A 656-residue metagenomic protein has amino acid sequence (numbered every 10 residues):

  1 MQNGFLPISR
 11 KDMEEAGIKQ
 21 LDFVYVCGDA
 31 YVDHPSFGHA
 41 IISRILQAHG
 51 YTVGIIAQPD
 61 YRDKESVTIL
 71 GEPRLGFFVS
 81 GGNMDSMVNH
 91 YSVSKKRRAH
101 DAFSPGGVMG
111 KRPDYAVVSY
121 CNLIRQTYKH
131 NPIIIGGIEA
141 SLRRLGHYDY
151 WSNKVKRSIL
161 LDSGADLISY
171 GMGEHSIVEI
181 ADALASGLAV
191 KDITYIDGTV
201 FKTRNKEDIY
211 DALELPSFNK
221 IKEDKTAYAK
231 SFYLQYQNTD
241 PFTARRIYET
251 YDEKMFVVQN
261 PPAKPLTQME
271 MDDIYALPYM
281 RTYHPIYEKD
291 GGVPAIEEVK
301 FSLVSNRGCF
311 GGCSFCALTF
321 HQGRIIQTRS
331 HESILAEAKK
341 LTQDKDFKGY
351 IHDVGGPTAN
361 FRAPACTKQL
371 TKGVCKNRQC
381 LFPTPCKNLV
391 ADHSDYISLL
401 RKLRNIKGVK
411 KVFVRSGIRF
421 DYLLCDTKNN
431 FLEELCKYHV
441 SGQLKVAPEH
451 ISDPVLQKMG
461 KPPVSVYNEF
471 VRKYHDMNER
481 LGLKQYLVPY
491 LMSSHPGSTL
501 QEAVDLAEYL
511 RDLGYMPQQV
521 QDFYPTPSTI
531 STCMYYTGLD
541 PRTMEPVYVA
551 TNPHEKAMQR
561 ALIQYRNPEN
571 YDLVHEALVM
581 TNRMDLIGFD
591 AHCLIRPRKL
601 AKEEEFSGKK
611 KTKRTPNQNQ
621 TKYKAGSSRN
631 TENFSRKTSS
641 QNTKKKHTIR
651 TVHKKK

Functional and structural regions predicted by a protein language model:
I18, Y25-C27, I56, D60-Y61 (+2 more regions): Conserved SAM/AdoMet-binding glycine-rich loop
V26-Y31, D290-A317, T342, Y350: N-terminal pre-triad scaffold of radical SAM enzymes
G38, A57-D252, Q259-N260: Glycine-rich beta-alpha loop elements in corrinoid/cobalamin-binding modules across cobalamin-dependent enzymes
R62, K191-F242, Y248, K254-M255 (+9 more regions): Terminal amphipathic helices with adjacent charged low-complexity linkers/tails
S86-S94, L142-R144, E174-E179, T203-K206 (+6 more regions): Flexible glycine/acidic-rich beta-alpha junction loops that bind and position SAM and/or redox cofactors in anaerobic
I159-G171, A561-E605: Amphipathic alpha-helical packing elements
D166, I274, C309, I334 (+3 more regions): Conserved, mostly hydrophobic/aromatic
K372, R378, L594-K656: Acidic, low-complexity intrinsically disordered tails
